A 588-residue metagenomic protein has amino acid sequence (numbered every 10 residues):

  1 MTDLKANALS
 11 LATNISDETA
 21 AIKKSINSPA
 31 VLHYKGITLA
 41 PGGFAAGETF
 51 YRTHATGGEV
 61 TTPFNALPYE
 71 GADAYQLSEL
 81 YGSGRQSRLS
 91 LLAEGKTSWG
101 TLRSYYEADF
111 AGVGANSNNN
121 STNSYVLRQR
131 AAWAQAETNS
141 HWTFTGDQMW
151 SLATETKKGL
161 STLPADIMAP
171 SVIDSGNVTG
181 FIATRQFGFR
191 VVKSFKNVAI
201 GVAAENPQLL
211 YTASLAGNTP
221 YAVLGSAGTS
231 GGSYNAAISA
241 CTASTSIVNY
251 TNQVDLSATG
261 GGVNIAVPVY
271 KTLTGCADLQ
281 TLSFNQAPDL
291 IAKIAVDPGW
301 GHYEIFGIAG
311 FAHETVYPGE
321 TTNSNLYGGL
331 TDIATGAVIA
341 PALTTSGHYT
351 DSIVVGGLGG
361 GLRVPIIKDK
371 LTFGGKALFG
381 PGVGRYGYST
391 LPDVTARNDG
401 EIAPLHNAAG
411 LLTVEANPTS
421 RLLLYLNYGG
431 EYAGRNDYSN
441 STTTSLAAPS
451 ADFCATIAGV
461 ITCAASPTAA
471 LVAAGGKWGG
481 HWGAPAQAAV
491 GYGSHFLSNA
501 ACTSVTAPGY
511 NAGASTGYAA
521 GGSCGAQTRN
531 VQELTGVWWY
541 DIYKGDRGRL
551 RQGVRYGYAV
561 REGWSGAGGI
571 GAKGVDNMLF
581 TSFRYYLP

Functional and structural regions predicted by a protein language model:
M1-G58, T503, A507, G513-A519: N-terminal periplasmic/intermembrane-space "pro-region" immediately following the signal or transit peptide
N27-T61, A66, A72-S233, A237 (+4 more regions): Outer membrane beta-barrel
Y34, L80-Q86, T122-Q129, G180-T184 (+6 more regions): Transmembrane beta-barrel outer-membrane domains
P41-G43, S104-Y106, F144-G146, I200-V202 (+7 more regions): Membrane-embedded beta-strand positions of outer-membrane beta-barrel proteins
A55-E59, A115-Y125, K157-L163, T212-S226 (+8 more regions): Outer-membrane beta-barrel translocator domains and adjoining extracellular loop/strand segments of Gram-negative
E59-A74, A227-G228, I333-T335, I339 (+2 more regions): A solvent-exposed, charged loop/short amphipathic helix patch at secondary-structure junctions
P298-L534: Detector for outer-membrane/organellar transmembrane beta-barrel domains, recognizing the amphipathic beta-strand
G574-P588: Outer-membrane beta-barrel "beta-signal"
